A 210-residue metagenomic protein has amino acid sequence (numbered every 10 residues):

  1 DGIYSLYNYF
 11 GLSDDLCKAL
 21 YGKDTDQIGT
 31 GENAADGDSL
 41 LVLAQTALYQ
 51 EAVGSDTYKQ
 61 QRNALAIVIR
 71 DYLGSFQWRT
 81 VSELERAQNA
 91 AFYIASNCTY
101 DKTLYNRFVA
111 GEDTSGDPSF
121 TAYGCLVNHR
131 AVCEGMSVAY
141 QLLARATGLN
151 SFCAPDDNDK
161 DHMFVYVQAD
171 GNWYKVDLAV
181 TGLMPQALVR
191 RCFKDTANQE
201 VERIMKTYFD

Functional and structural regions predicted by a protein language model:
D1-V42: Intrinsically disordered, low-complexity N-terminal segments that are enriched in acidic
T25-D38, G74-R79, L104-S119, V127 (+3 more regions): Intrinsically disordered, low-complexity coil segments
L41-G54: Extended, well-ordered protein cores
G54-C125: Secondary-structure boundary elements
Q60, N128-A131, C153-P155: Alpha-helix capping and helix-loop boundary segments enriched in small/acidic/polar residues
A122-M136: A short, highly charged nucleic-acid-interacting micro-segment common to nuclease and nuclease-linked defense proteins
E134-Q199, R203: Hydrophobic/aromatic-rich core segments of domains that either
